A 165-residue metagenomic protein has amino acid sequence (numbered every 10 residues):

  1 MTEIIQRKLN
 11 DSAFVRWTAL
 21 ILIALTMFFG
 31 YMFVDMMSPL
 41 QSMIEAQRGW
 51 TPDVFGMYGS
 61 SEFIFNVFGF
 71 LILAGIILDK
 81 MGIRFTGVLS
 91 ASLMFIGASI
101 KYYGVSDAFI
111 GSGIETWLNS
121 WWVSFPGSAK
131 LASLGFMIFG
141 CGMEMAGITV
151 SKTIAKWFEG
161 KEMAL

Functional and structural regions predicted by a protein language model:
T18-P52, G104: Extracytoplasmic
M32-M36, F68, D107, F125 (+2 more regions): Hydrophobic transmembrane alpha-helices of Major Facilitator Superfamily
I44, I76-I77: Hydrophobic alpha-helical transmembrane and interfacial-helix anchor sites in secondary transporters
W50-S61: Loop-to-transmembrane helix entry
S60-I76: Central cavity-lining transmembrane alpha-helices of secondary-active solute carriers, predominantly the Major
S92-F125: C-terminal ends and interior cores of transmembrane alpha-helices in multi-pass membrane transporters/permeases
A129, G135-L165: Cytoplasmic helix-loop-helix junction between adjacent transmembrane helices in 12-TM secondary transporters
